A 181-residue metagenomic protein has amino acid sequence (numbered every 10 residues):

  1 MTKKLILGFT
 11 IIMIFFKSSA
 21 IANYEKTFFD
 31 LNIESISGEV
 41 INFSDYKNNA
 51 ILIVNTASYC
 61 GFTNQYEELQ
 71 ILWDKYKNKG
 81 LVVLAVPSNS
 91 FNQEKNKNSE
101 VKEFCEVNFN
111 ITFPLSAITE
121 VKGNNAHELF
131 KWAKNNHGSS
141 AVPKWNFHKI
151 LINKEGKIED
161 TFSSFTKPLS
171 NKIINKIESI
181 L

Functional and structural regions predicted by a protein language model:
M1-T2: N-terminal secretory signal peptides that target proteins for export/translocation
L5-F16: Sec-dependent N-terminal signal peptides
A20-S44: N-terminal "domain-start" segment that seeds a small globular fold
N49, N55-Y59, P87-S90, E155: Short pre-active-site segment immediately N-terminal to redox-active cysteine/selenocysteine motifs in thiol-based
F62-A126: Structural microenvironment flanking redox-active thiols in thiol-disulfide oxidoreductases
K131, N135-L181: Thiol-/selenol-based redox modules, centered on thioredoxin-like and closely related oxidoreductase domains
